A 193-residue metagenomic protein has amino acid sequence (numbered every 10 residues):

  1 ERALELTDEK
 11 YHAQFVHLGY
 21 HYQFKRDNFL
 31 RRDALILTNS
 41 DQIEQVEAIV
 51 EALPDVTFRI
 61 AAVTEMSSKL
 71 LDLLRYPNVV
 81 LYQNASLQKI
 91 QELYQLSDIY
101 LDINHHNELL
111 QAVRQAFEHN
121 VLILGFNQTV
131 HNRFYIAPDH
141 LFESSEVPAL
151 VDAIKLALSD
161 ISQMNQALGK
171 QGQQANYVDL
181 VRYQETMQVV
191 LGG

Functional and structural regions predicted by a protein language model:
E1-H12: A short, active-site helix/loop in glycosyltransferases that binds the activated sugar's phosphate group
L18-D72: Conserved catalytic-core segment of nucleotide-activated headgroup transferases in glycan assembly
V63-M66, V79-L93, N107-L109: Conserved active-site histidine-acidic residue motif and adjacent donor-binding/catalytic loop of glycosyltransferases
Q91, V113-E118, N132: Short alpha-helical segment that forms part of, or immediately flanks, the ligand-binding pocket in carbohydrate-active
Q95-E108, V121: Acidic donor-binding loop of glycosyltransferase active sites
I103-A112, N127, N132-F134: Nucleotide-sugar-dependent
N132-L156: Change "using UDP/GDP/dTDP sugars" to "using nucleotide sugars
S145, S159-G192: A charged, aromatic-enriched C-terminal amphipathic alpha-helix characteristic of glycosyltransferases across folds
